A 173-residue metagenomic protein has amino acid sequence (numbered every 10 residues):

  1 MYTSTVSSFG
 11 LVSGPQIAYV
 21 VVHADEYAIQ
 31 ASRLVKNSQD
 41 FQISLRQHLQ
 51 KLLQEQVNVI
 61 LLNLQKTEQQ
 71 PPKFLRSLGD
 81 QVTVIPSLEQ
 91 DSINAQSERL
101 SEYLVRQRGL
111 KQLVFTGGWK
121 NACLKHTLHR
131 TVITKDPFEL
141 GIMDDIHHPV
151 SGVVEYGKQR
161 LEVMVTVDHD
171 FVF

Functional and structural regions predicted by a protein language model:
Y2-A18, Y27, T67-F173: Active-site-adjacent betaalpha module
Q16-V20, N58-I60: Ordered hydrophobic segments in well-structured contexts
H23: Conserved acidic
I29-Q39: Acidic/histidine-rich helix-loop elements that form or flank divalent-metal/phosphate-binding sites at the catalytic
S38, R46-E68: Von Willebrand factor
S38-Q47, L100, V154: Well-ordered, non-membrane alpha-helical segments in soluble/globular domains
F41-L53, L124-K135: Histidine-anchored nucleotide/phosphate-binding helix
